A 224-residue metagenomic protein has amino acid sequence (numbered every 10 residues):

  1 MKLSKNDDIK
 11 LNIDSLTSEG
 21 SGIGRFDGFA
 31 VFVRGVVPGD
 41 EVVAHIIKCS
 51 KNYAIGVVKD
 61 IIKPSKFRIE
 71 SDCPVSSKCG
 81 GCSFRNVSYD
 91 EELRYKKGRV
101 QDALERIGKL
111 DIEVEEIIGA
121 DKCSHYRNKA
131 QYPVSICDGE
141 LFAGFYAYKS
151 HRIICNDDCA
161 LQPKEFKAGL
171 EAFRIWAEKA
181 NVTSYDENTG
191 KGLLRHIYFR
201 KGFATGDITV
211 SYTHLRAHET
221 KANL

Functional and structural regions predicted by a protein language model:
M1-E219: Accessory RNA-recognition modules of RNA-modification enzymes
K221-N223: Intrinsically disordered, low-complexity polyampholyte segments enriched for Lys and acidic residues
